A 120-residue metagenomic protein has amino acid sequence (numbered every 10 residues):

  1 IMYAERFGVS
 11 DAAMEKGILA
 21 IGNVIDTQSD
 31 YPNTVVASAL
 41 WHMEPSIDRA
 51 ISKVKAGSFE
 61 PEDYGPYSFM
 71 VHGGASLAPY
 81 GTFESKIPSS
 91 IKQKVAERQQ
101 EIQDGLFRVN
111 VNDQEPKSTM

Functional and structural regions predicted by a protein language model:
I1-M120: A residue-level marker of the well-folded mature domains of exported/periplasmic proteins
